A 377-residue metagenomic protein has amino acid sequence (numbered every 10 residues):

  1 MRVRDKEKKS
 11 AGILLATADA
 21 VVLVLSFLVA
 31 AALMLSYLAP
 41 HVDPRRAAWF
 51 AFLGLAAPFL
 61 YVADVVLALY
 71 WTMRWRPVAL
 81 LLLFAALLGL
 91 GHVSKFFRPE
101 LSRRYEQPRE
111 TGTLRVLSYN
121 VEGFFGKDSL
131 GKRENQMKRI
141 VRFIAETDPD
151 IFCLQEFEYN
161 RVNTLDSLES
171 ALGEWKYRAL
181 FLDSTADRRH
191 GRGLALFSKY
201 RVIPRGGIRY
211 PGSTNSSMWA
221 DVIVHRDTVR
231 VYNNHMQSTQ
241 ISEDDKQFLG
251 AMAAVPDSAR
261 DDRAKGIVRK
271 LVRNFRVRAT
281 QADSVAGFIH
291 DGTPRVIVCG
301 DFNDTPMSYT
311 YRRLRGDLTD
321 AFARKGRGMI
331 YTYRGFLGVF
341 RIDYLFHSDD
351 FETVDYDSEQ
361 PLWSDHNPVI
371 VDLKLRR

Functional and structural regions predicted by a protein language model:
M1-L15: N-terminal Lys/Arg-rich, disordered targeting/topogenic segments
A18-L33, L38-M73, P77-L83, G206-I208 (+2 more regions): Metal-dependent phosphoester-hydrolase catalytic domains
L53, F125-D128, T185: A short, charged, and often flexible helix/loop element on the N-terminal side of the glycosyltransferase catalytic
A56, T147, E174-W175, Y200 (+2 more regions): Structured helix-beta-strand junction loops
V78-L81, A86-T113, K138-R142, I151-G250 (+2 more regions): Structured beta-strand-rich core segments of catalytic domains in phosphoester-bond hydrolases
R115-V121, Q136-S167, F181, A220 (+6 more regions): Active-site beta-strand/loop signature of hydrolases that rely on acidic residues for catalysis
S118-M137, Y159-N160, Q240-N274: Acidic/histidine-rich helix-loop elements that form or flank divalent-metal/phosphate-binding sites at the catalytic
V121-F124, Y159, Y200-V202, M236-T239 (+4 more regions): Short, solvent-exposed loop/turn segments at secondary-structure junctions
